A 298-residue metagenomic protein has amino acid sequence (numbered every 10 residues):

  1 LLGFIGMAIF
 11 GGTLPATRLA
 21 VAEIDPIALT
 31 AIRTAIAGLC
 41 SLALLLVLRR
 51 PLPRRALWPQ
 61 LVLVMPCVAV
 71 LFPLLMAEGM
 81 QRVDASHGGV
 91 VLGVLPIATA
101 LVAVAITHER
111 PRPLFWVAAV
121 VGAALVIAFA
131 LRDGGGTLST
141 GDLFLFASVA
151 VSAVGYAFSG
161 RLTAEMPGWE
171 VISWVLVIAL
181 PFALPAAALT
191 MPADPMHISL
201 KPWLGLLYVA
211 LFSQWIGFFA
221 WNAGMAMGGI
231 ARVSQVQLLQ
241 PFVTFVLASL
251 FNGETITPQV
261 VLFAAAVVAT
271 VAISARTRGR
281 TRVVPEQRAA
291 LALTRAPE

Functional and structural regions predicted by a protein language model:
L1-A31, L74, G134-R161, F182 (+1 more regions): Glycine-/small-residue-enriched transmembrane alpha-helix faces in small-molecule transporters and effluxers
A8-L14, L42-L92, A128, A210-G228: Specific transmembrane alpha-helical segments of multi-pass solute transporters/efflux pumps, especially DMT/EamA
G12, A16-L19, E23, A37-R55 (+6 more regions): Membrane-interface helix-cap regions at the ends of transmembrane helices in multi-pass membrane proteins
A20, L29, R33, G79 (+8 more regions): Hydrophobic/aromatic residues within transmembrane alpha-helices of multi-pass small-molecule transporters
E23-L71, P96-V102, V151-F158, I172-M191 (+2 more regions): Transmembrane alpha-helices of multi-pass small-molecule transport proteins
T30-I32, A69, P73, H87-V94 (+2 more regions): Helix-helix packing/entry segments at the starts of transmembrane helices
T34, E109, L131-R132, P202-L204 (+1 more regions): C-terminal-most transmembrane helix of multi-pass membrane proteins
S41, V62, V94, V102 (+4 more regions): Hydrophobic transmembrane alpha-helices of multi-pass small-molecule transport proteins
